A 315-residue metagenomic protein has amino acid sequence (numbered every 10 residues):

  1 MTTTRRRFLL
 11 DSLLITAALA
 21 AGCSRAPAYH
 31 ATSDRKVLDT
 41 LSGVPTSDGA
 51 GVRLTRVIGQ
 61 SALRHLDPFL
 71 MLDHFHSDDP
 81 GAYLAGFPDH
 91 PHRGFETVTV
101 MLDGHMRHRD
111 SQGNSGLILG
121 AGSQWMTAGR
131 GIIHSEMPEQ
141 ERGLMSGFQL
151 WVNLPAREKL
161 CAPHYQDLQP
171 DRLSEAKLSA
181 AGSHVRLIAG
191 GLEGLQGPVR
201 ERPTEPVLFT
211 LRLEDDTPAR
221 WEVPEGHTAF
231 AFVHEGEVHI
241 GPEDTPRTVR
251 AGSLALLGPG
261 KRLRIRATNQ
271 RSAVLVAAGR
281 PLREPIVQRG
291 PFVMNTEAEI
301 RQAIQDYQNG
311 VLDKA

Functional and structural regions predicted by a protein language model:
M1-R7: Twin-arginine (Tat) signal peptide motif
R7-A28: N-terminal export signals
G22-L41: C-terminal segment of N-terminal export signals and the immediately downstream linker at the start of the mature
S47-L102, L173-R220: A short glycine-rich, His/Asp/Glu-containing loop-to-beta-strand
S77-R142: Extended, compositionally biased flexible segments
R93-R109, G122-S123, V223-E243, R250-A251: Glycine- and acidic-residue-biased ligand/ion/polar-headgroup-sensing regions
Q112-W125, H239-R264: Short acidic-glycine-tyrosine-enriched beta hairpin
G129-E158, P259-V287: Ligand-binding loop in jelly-roll beta-barrel domains
